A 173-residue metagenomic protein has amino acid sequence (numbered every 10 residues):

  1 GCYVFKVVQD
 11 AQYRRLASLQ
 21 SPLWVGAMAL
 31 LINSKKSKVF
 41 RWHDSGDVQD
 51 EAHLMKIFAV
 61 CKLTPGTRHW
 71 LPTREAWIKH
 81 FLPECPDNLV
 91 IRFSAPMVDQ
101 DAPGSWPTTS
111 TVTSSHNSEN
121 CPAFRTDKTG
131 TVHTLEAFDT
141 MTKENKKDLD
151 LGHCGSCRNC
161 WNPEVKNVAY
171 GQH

Functional and structural regions predicted by a protein language model:
G1-H173: Class I S-adenosyl-L-methionine
